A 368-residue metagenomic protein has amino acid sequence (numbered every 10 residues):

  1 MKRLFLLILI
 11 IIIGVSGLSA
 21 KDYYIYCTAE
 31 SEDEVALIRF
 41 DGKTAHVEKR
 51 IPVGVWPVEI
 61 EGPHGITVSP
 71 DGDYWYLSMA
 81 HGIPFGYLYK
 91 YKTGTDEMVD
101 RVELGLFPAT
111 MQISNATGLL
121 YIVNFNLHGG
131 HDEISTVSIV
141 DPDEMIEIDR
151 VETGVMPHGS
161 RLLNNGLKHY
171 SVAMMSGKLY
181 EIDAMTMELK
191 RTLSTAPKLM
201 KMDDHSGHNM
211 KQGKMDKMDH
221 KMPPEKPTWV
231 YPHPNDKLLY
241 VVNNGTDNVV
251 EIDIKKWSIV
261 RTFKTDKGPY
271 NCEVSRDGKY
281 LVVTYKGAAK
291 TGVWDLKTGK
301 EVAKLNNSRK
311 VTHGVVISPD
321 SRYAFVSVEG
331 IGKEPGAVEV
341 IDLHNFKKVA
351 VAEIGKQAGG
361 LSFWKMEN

Functional and structural regions predicted by a protein language model:
L4-I13: Sec-dependent N-terminal signal peptides
V15-N368: Predominantly soluble domains enriched in secretory-pathway, periplasmic, or organellar proteins
